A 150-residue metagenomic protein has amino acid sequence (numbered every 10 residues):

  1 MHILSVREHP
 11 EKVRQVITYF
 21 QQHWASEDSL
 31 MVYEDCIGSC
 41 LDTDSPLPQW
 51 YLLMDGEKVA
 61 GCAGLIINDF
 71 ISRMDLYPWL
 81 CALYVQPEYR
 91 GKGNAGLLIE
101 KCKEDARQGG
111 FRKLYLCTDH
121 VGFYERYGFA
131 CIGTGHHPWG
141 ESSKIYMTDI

Functional and structural regions predicted by a protein language model:
M1-Q15, I150: Conserved N-terminal entry element of GNAT/NAT acetyltransferase domains
A25-L52: Active-site rim helix/loop that mediates acceptor-substrate recognition in acyltransferases
P48, E141-Y146: Short hydrophobic/aromatic beta-strand or adjacent loop that forms the aromatic wall/cage of a ligand/substrate-binding
L52, K58-N68, W79, Y84: Conserved beta-strand in the GNAT
M54-G56, T148-I150: Active-site beta-strand termini and strand-to-loop segments that position acidic
N68-L80, R90, P138: A conserved beta-turn-beta hairpin within the catalytic core of GNAT-like acetyltransferases that forms part
Y89-K101: Conserved acetyl-CoA pyrophosphate-binding loop and the N-cap/start of the following alpha-helix in GNAT-like
Q108, R112, T118-S142: Conserved active-site alpha-helix within GNAT-family acetyltransferase domains
